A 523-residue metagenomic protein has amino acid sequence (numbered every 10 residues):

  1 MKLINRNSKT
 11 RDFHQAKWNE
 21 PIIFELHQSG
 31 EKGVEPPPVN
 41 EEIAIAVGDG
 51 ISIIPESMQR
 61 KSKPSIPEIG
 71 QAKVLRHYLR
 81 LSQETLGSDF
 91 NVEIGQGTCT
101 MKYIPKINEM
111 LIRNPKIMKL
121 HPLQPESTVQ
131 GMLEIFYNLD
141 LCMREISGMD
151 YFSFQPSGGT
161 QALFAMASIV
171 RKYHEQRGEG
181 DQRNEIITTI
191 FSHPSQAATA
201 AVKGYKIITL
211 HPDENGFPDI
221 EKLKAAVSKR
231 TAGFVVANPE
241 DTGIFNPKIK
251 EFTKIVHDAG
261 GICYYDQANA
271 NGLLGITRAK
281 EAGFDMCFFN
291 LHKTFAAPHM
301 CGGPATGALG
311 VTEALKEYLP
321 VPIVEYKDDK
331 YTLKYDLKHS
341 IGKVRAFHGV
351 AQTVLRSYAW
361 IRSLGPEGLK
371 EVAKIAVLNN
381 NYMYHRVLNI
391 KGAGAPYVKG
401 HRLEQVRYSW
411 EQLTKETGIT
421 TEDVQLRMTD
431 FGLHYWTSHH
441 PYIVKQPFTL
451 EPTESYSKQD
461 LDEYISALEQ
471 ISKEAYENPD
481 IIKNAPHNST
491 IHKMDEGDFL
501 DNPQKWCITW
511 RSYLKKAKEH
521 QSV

Functional and structural regions predicted by a protein language model:
M1-D150, S168-I169, E175-G178, T277 (+3 more regions): Non-catalytic terminal extensions of PLP-dependent enzymes
C99-M101, T160, S192-H193, V350 (+1 more regions): Short glycine-enriched loops at secondary-structure junctions
G131, Q161-T332, H339, G418-I419 (+1 more regions): Conserved PLP-enzyme active-site core in the AAT-like
S153, I208-L210, W436: General small-molecule cofactor/ligand-binding pocket signal
S157: Conserved adenosyl
A162, G303, G349-R356, R402: Catalytic-loop motifs flanking and including active-site residues across diverse enzymes
E240, R345-H348: Acidic/His-rich catalytic or pseudo-catalytic neighborhoods that scaffold and/or coordinate enzyme active centers
